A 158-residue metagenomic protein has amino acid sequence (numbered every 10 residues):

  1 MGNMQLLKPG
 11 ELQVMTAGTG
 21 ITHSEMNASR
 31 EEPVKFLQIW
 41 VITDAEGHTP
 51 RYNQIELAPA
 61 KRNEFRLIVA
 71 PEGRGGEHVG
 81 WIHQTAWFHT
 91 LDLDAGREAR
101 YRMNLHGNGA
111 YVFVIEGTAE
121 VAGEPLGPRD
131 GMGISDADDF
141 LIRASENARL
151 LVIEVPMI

Functional and structural regions predicted by a protein language model:
M1-I158: Jelly-roll (double-stranded beta-helix
